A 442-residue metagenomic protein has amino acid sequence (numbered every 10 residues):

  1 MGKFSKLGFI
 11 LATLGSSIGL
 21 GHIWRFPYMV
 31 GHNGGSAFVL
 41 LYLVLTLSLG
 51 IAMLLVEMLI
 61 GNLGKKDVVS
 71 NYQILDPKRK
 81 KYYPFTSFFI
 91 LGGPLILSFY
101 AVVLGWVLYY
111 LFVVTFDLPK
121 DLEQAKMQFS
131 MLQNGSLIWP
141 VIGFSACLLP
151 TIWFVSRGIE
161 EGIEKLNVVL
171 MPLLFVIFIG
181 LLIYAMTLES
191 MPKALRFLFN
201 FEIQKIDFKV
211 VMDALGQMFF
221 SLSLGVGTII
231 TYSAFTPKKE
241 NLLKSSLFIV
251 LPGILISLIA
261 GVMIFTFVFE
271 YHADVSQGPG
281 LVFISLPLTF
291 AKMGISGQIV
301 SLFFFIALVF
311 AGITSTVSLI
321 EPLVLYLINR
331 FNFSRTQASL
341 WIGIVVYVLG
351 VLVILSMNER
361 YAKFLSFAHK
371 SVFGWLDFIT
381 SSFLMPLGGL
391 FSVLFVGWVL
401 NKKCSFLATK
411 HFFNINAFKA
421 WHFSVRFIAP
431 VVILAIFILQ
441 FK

Functional and structural regions predicted by a protein language model:
M1-W24, M53-M58, N62-S87, P237-N241 (+1 more regions): Membrane-interface "cap" regions at the ends of multi-pass membrane proteins
G2, G8-I10, S16, V141-I142 (+5 more regions): Loop-to-transmembrane helix boundary motifs in multi-pass membrane proteins
G2-K3, E164, V168-I313, Q337-A338: Membrane-embedded translocation segments of transport machinery
G2-T13, F38-L41, K80-P94, V141-S145 (+6 more regions): Select transmembrane alpha-helical segments in multipass membrane proteins
S5-L45, I230-S233, L243-L247, L251-I254: Transmembrane helix-boundary motif of multi-pass solute transporters/channels
M29-N33, L63, V68-F88, A101-E160 (+6 more regions): Inter-helical loop and helix-membrane interface segments of multi-pass membrane transporters/permeases
Y100-L122, F175-L198, T266-F269, L352-N358 (+3 more regions): Hydrophobic alpha-helical segments and their helix-loop junctions in multi-pass secondary transporters
L365-V396, N416-K442: A generic transmembrane alpha-helix motif of multi-pass inner-membrane proteins
